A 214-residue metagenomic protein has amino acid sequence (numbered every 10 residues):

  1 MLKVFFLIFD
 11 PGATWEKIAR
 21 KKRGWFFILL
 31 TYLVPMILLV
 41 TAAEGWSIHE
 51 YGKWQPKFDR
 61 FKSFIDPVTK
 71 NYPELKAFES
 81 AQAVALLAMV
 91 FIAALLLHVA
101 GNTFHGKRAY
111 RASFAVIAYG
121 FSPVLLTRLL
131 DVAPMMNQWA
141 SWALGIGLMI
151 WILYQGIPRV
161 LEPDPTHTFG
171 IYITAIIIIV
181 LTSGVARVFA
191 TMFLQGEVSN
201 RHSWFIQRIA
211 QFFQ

Functional and structural regions predicted by a protein language model:
M1-R108: Selected alpha-helical membrane-embedding segments in polytopic membrane proteins
I8, I18, I28, I37 (+9 more regions): Weak global preference for isoleucine
R20-R23, R60, R108-R111, R128 (+4 more regions): Arginine residue identity/basic-tract feature
G24, T31, P35-L38, H49 (+11 more regions): Solvent-exposed, non-transmembrane amphipathic alpha-helical segments
A43-L86, D131-I146, V185-Q214: Membrane-helix interface segments in multi-pass membrane proteins
H98, T103-V185: Hydrophobic alpha-helical transmembrane segments and adjacent short intramembrane/lumenal linkers of inner/organellar
